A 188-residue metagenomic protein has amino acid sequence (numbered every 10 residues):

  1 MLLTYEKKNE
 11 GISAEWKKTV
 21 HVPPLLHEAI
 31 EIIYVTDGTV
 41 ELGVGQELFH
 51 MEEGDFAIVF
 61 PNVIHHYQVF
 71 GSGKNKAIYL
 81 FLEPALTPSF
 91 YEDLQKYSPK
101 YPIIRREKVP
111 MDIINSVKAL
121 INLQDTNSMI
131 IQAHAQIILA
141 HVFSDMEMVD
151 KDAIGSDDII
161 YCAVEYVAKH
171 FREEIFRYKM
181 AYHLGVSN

Functional and structural regions predicted by a protein language model:
M1-F56, G71: Generic protein-terminus/edge-of-domain signal
M1-W16, V59-T126, A140-M148: A hydrophobic/aromatic-rich effector-binding and dimerization subdomain of bacterial HTH-type transcriptional regulators
L25, V69, S128-I131: Aromatic-acidic/polar surface patches that form glycan- and anion
V40, H65, E173: Glycine-centered loop/turn positions within well-structured domains that cap or flank conserved ligand/cofactor-binding
M51-G54, V59, V167, M180: Hydrophobic packing within well-folded, soluble alpha/beta domains
S98-K108, N122-A135, A140-L184: Short, Lys/Arg-enriched, Trp-marked, Pro/Gly-tolerant hinge/linker segments that flank
S187-N188: Short coil turns linking two alpha-helices in DNA-binding domains
